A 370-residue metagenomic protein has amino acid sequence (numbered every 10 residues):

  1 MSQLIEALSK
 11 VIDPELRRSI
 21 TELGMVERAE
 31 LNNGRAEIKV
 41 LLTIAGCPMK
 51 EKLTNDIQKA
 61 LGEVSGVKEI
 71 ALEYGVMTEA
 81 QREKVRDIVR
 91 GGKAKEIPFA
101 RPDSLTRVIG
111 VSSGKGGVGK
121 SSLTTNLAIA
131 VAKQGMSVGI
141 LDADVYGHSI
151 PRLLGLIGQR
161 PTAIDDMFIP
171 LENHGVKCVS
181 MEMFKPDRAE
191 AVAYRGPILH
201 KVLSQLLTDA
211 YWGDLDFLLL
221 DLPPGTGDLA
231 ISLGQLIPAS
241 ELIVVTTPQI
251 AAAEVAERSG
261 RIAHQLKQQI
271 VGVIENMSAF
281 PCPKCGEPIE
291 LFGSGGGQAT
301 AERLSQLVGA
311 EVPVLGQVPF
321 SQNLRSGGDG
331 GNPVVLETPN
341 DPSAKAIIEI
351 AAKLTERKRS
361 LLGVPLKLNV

Functional and structural regions predicted by a protein language model:
M1-S113, S122, L127-I129, S180-F184 (+1 more regions): Domain-level signature for proteins that mediate thiol-based redox and metal-cofactor handling
L23, E51, V64, E73-I88 (+2 more regions): C-terminal lobe/tail of nucleotide-utilizing enzymes
R107-V145, G260: Walker A/P-loop phosphate-binding motif and the immediately C-terminal alpha-helix
G117-N126, H148-P151, L222-A230, A252-V255: Short glycine/serine/threonine-rich phosphate/pyrophosphate-binding segments that cradle anionic phosphate groups
V131-A189, A193-Y194, H200-K201, L207: Phosphate-binding loop that captures ATP/GTP phosphates
V179, L222, Q235, E349: Glycine-rich phosphate-binding loops of nucleotide-dependent enzymes
K185-L233, A252: Phosphate-binding/switch loop-helix module in NTP-utilizing enzymes
G213-F217, P238-S259: Conserved Switch II/interswitch segment of TRAFAC-class P-loop GTPases
